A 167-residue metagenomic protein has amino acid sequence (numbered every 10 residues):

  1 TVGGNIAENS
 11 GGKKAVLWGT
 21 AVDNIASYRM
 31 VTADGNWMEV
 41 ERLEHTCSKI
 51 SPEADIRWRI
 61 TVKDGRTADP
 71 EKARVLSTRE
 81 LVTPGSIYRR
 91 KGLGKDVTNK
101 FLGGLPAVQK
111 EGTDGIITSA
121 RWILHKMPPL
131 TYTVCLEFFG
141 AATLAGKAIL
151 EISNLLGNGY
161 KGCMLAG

Functional and structural regions predicted by a protein language model:
T1-I152: FAD-binding subdomain of flavoenzyme oxidoreductases
V134-E137, G162-G167: C-terminal cap/substrate-recognition region of VAO/PCMH-type FAD-linked oxidoreductases
G146-L165: Acidic-enriched catalytic cores of C-N bond-cleaving enzymes acting on peptides and small amides
